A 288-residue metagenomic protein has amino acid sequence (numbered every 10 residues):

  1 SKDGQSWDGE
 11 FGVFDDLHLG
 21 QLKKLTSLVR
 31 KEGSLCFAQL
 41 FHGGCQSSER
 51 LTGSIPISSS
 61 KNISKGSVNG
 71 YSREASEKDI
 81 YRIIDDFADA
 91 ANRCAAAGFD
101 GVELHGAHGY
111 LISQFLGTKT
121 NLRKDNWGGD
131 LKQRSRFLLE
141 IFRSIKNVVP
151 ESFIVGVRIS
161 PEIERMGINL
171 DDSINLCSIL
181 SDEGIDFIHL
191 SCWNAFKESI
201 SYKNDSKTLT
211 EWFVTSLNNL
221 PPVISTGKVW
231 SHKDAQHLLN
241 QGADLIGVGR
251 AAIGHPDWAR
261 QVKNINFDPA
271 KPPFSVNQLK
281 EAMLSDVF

Functional and structural regions predicted by a protein language model:
S1-F288: Flavin-dependent oxidoreductase catalytic cores
